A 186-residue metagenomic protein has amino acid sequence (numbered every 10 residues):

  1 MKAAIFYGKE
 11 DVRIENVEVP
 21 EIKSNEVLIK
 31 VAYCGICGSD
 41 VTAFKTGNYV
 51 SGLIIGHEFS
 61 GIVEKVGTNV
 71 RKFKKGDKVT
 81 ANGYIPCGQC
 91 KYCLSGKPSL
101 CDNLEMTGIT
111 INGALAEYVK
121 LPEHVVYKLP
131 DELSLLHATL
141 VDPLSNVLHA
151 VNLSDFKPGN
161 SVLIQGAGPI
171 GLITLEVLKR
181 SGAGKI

Functional and structural regions predicted by a protein language model:
K2, E26-L28, S161: Residues that mark the start of a beta-strand
Y7, E18-V19, S51-H57, T107-I111: Short Gly/Pro-enriched turn/cap motifs at secondary-structure boundaries
P20-C34, G47-K91, P130-E132: Glycine-rich beta-strand-centered segment in the early N-terminal region that forms part of a ligand/cofactor-binding
C37, K72-F73, N82-Y127, D131: Cysteine-cluster motifs in flexible loop/terminal segments that predominantly coordinate metals
S39-K45: Cytochrome P450 core scaffold surrounding the K-helix E-X-X-R motif and the conserved "meander" helix-loop region
L133-I186: Mid-domain Rossmann-like dinucleotide-binding core that forms the NAD(H)/NADP(H) cofactor-binding site
